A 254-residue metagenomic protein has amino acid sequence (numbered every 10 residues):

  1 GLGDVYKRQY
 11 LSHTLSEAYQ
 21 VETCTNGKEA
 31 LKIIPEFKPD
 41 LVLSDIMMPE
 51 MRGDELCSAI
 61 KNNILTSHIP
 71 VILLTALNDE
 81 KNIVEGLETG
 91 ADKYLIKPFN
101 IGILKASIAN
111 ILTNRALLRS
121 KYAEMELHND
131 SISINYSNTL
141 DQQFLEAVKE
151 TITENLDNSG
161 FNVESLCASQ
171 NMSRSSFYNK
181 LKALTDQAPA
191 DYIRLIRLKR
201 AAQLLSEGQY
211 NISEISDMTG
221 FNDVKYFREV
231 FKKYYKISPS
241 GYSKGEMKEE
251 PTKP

Functional and structural regions predicted by a protein language model:
L2-Y6: Short, small-residue-biased leader/transition segments that mark boundaries at the very start of proteins
A18-T25, I33: Short hydrophobic/Thr-rich beta-strand motif most characteristic of the beta2 strand and flanking loop of CheY-like
M48: Receiver (REC) domain active-site loop signature in two-component systems and cognate sites in sensor histidine kinases
F99-I108, S120: C-terminal output helix
V163-I193, S216-S238: Basic/polar phosphate-binding segments, predominantly the helix-turn-helix DNA-binding elements of transcriptional
A183-N222, K244-P254: Terminal helix-turn-helix DNA-binding modules in bacterial transcription factors
